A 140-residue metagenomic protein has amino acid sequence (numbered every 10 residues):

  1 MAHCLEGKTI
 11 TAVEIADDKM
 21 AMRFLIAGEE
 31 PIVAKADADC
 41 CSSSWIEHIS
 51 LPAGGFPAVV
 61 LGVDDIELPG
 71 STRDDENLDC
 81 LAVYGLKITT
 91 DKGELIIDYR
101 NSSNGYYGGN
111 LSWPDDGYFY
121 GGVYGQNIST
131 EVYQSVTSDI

Functional and structural regions predicted by a protein language model:
M1-I140: Surface-exposed, interaction-prone regions used to assemble/regulate multi-protein complexes
